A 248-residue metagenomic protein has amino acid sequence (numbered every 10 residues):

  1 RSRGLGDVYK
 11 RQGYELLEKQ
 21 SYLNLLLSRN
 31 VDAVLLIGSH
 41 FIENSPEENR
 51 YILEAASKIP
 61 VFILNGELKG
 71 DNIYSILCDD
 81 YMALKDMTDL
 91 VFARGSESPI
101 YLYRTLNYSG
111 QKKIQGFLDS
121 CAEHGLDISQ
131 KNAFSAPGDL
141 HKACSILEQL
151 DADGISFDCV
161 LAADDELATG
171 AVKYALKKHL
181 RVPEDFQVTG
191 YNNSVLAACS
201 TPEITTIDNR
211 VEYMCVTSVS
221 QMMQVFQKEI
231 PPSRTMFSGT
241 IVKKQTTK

Functional and structural regions predicted by a protein language model:
S2-Y9: Short, small-residue-biased leader/transition segments that mark boundaries at the very start of proteins
K10-S28, L84-K85, S135-G154: Structural motif
Y14, I37-M82, D86, E166 (+1 more regions): Flexible loop/hinge segments that line or gate small-molecule binding clefts
V31-H40, I100-Y103, A133, G154-D164 (+1 more regions): Periplasmic-binding protein-like
Y51-A55, Q115-H124, C144, Q149 (+1 more regions): Alpha-helical structural signal in soluble globular domains
N72-Y101, Q111, D119, D139-E148 (+2 more regions): Hydrophobic alpha-helical segments within soluble ligand-binding/sensing domains
K85-L126, K131, S233-T247: An alpha-beta-alpha
E148-K248: Flexible loop/turn connectors
